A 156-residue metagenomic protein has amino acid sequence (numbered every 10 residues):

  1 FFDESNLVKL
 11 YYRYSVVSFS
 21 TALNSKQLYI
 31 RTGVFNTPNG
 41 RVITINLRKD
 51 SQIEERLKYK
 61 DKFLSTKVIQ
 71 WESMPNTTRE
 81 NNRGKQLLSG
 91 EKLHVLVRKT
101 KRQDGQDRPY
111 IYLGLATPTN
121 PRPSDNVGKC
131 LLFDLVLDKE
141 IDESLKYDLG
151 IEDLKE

Functional and structural regions predicted by a protein language model:
F2-P109: Acidic, glycine-rich low-complexity segments with interspersed aromatic residues
R102-E156: Compact mixed alphabeta submodule
